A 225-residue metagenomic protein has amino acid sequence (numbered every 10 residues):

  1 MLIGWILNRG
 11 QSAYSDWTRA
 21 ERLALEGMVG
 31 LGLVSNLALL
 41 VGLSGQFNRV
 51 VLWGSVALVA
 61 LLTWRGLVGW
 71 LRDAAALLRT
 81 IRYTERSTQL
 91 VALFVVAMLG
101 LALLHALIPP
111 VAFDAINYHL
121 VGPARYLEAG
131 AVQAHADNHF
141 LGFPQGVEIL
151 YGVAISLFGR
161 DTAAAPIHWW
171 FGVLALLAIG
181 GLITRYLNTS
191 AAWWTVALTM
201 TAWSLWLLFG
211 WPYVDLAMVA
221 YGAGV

Functional and structural regions predicted by a protein language model:
M1-N8, L174-G181, A197-T199, L207 (+1 more regions): Specific aromatic-rich, kink-prone transmembrane helix
M1-T80: Membrane-embedded, hydrophobic transmembrane alpha-helices
G4-W5, G32, A60-G69, A163-Y186 (+1 more regions): Transmembrane-helix motifs of polytopic, lipid-linked glycan transferases
S15, S44-Q46, E128-A129, I149-I167 (+1 more regions): Juxtamembrane segments of multi-pass membrane glycosylation machinery that transfer sugars from lipid-linked donors
D16-E26, T162-A163, I179-T201, V219-A220: Transmembrane-helix signature of polytopic, membrane-embedded enzymes that assemble or transfer cell-envelope glycans
L62-W64, Q89-F113: Transmembrane signal-anchor helices characteristic of membrane glycosylation enzymes that use polyprenol
I108-G122, E128-L150, F158-T162: Extracytoplasmic catalytic/substrate-binding loops of multi-pass membrane glycan-assembly enzymes
H135-H139, F143, V153-I155, A163-F171 (+2 more regions): Membrane-embedded glycan-lipid processing machinery
